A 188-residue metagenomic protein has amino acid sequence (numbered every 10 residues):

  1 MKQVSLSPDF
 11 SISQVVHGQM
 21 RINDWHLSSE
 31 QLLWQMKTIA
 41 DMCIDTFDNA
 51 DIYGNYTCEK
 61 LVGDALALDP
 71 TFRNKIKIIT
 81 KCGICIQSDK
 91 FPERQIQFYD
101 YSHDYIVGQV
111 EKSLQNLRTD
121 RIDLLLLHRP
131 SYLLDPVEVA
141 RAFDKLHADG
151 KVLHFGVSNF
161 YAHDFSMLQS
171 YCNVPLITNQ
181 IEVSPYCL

Functional and structural regions predicted by a protein language model:
M1-K77: N-terminal binding-site loop/beta-alpha segment at the start of enzyme catalytic domains that lines or forms
Q3-S5, I12-V16, D45-T46, K75-K81 (+3 more regions): Structural preference for beta-strand elements that scaffold enzyme active sites
G18-Q31, P92-V107, H128, L133-L134: Active-site mouth loops of central-metabolism enzymes
R21-N23, Y53, I84-S88, H128-S131 (+2 more regions): Feature marks short, surface-exposed loop/turn motifs that line or immediately flank catalytic pockets and channel
H26-A40, Y99-R118, E138, H163-M167: Short, acidic/polar
R73-H103: Structural motif corresponding to the early beta-alpha repeats
L114-L133: Active-site groove signature of glycoside hydrolases
P130-L188: Beta/alpha (TIM)-barrel catalytic core signal, keyed to glycine-rich beta->alpha loops juxtaposed to Asp/Glu that bind
